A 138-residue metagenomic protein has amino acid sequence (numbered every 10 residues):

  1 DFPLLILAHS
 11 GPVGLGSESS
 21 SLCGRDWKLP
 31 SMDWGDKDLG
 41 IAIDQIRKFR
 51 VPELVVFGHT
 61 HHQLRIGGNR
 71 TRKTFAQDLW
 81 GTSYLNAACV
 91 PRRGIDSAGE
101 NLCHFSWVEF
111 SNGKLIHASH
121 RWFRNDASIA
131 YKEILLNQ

Functional and structural regions predicted by a protein language model:
F2-V51: Active-site-proximal segments of metal-dependent phosphoesterases and phosphodiesterases across multiple
L5, L54-V56, S83-L85: Hydrophobic/aromatic beta-strand patches that form the interior of the parallel beta-sheet core in alpha/beta enzyme
V13-L15, F49-N69, R93-G94: Active-site environment of divalent metal-dependent phosphoester hydrolases
W27-K28, V55-H59, D78-W80: N-terminal start-of-chain detector that recognizes signal peptides and the immediate post-cleavage beginning
L39, H59, Y84: Divalent metal-coordination and catalytic microenvironments
H62-Q138: Binuclear metal-dependent phosphoesterase catalytic core
